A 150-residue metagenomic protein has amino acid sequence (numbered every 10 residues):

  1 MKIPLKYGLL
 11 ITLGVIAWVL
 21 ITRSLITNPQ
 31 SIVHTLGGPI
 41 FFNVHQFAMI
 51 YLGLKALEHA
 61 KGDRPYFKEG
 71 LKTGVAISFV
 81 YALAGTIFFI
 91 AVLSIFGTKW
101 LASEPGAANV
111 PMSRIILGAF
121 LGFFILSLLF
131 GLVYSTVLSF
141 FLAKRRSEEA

Functional and structural regions predicted by a protein language model:
M1-L57: Transmembrane alpha-helical insertion/packing segments
P4-L9, I40, L71, V75 (+1 more regions): Hydrophobic alpha-helical transmembrane segments
Q46-L52, L126-V137: Hydrophobic cores of alpha-helical transmembrane segments in multi-pass inner/ER membrane proteins, independent
G53-G70: Membrane-helix interface/capping segments
P65-E69, T73, I77, F140-A150: Cytoplasmic juxtamembrane regions at transmembrane-helix boundaries
G74-V92: Hydrophobic alpha-helical membrane-insertion segments
F88-N109: Functional transmembrane-helix hotspots
M112-Y134: Hydrophobic alpha-helical transmembrane segments
